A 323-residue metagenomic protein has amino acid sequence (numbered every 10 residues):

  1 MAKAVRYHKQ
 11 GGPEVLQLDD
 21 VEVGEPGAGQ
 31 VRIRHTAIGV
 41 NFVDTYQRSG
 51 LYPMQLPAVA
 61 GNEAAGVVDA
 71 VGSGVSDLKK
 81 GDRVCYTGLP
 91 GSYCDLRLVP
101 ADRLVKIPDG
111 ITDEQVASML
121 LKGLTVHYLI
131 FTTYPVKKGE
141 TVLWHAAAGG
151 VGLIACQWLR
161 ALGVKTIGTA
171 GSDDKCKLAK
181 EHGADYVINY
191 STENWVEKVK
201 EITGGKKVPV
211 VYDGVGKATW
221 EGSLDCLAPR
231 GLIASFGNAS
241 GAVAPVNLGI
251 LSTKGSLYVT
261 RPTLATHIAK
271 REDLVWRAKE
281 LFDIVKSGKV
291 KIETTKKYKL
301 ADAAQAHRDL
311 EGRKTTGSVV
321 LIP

Functional and structural regions predicted by a protein language model:
E22-G39, S49-G91: Glycine-rich beta-strand-centered segment in the early N-terminal region that forms part of a ligand/cofactor-binding
Y46, V84-A148, W158: NAD(P)H dinucleotide-binding glycine-rich loop of Rossmann-like/cofactor-binding domains, especially the beta1-alpha1
S92-C94, A170-L178, V243-L248: Short, glycine/polar-rich helix-capping loops at beta-to-alpha or helix-loop-helix junctions that flank or form
M119-E193: Mid-domain Rossmann-like dinucleotide-binding core that forms the NAD(H)/NADP(H) cofactor-binding site
L162, A218-V290, I322-P323: Glycine-rich phosphate-binding loop and adjacent beta-alpha segment of Rossmann(oid) nucleotide-cofactor-binding
W195-G205: Short amphipathic alpha-helix with an adjacent loop that forms part of the alpha/beta core around
S287-K296, A304-P323: C-terminal capping/lid region of NAD(P)-dependent oxidoreductase domains
